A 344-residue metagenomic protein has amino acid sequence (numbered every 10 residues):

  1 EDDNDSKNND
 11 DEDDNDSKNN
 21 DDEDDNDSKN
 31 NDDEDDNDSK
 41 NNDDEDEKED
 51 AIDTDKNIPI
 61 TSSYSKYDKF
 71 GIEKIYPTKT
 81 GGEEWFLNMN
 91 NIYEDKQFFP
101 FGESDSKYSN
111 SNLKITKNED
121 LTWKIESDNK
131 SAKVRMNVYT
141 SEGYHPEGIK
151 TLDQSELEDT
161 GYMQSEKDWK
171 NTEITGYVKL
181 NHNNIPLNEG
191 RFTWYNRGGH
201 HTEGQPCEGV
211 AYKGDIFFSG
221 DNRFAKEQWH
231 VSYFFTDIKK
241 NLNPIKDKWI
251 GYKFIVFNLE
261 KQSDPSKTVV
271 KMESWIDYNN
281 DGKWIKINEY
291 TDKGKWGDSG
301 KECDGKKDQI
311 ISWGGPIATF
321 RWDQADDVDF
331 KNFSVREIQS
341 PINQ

Functional and structural regions predicted by a protein language model:
E1-K48: Long, acidic low-complexity intrinsically disordered regions
D53-N90, N183, G294-Q344: Ligand-recognition surfaces built from glycine- and aromatic
G71, S106-N110, K114-W229, E337 (+1 more regions): Secretory/extracellular carbohydrate-interaction modules and structurally similar beta-sandwich "look-alikes"
T78, N88, I92, F101 (+2 more regions): Solvent-exposed, conformationally flexible loop/turn segments
E103-K107, G143-T160, E166, G209 (+3 more regions): Surface-exposed intrinsically disordered loops and tails
K167-W169, N243-D247, D323: Surface-exposed coil/turn segments at beta-strand junctions on protein surfaces, enriched
N171-N181, T193-Y195, K248-F257, E273-W275 (+2 more regions): Residues within well-ordered beta-strands of beta-sheet-rich folds
I245-W296: Carbohydrate-binding surfaces in secreted/extracellular proteins
